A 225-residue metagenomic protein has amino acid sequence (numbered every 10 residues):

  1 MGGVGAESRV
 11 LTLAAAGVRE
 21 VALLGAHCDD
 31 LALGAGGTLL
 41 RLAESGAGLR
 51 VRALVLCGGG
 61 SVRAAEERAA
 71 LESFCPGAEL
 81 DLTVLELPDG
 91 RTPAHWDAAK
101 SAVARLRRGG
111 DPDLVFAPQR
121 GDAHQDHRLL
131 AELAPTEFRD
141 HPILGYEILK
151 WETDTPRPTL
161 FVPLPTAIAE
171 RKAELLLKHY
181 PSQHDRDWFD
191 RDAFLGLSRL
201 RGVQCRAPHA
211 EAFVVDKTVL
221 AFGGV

Functional and structural regions predicted by a protein language model:
M1-K150, P156, K178, L197-R201 (+2 more regions): Active-site beta-strand->loop->alpha-helix modules in alpha/beta enzyme cores, enriched in Gly/His/Asp(Glu)
L33, L164-T166, V215: Generic structural "secondary-structure junction" signal
G59, A167, T218-L220: Generic structural motif
E152-A167: Phosphate-binding/catalytic loops
A167-A193: A charged, well-structured terminal subsegment
D187-A221: Short, active-site-adjacent segments that bind or coordinate small-molecule cofactors and metal centers
